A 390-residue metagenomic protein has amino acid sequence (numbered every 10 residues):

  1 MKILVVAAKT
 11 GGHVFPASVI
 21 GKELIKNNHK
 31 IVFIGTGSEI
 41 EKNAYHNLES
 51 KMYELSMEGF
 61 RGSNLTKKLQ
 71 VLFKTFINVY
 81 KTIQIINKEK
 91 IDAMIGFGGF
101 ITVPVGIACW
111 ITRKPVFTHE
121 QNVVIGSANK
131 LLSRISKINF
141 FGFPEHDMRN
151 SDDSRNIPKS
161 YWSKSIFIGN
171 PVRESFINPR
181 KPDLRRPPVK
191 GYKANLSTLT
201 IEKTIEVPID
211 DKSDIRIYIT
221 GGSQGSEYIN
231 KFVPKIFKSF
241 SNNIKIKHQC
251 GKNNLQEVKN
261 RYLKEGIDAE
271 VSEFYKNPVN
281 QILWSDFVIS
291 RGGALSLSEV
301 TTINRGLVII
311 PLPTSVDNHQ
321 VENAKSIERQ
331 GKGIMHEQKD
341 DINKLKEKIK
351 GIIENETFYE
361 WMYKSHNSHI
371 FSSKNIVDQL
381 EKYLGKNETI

Functional and structural regions predicted by a protein language model:
K2, K30, W110-K181, Y192-N195: Active-site-proximal region of nucleotide-activated glycan assembly enzymes, centered on histidine/acidic-rich loops
V5-A8, N27-K74, D152, I168 (+3 more regions): Conserved nucleotide-sugar phosphate-binding/catalytic loop shared by glycosyltransferases and other
V5-S18, E227: A short, glycine/small-residue-rich beta-strand->loop->alpha-helix junction that serves as a flexible
E39, N43-L48, P158-K159, K181 (+4 more regions): Donor-nucleotide binding loops and adjacent catalytic segments primarily of GT-B fold Leloir glycosyltransferases
E39-K42, A93-T112: An aromatic- and histidine-rich active-site surface loop
N64-A93: An amphipathic, basic-hydrophobic alpha-helix
I91-A93, L283-S296, R305: Acidic donor-binding loop of glycosyltransferase active sites
I334, K339-F371, K386-I390: Conserved donor-nucleotide binding/catalytic region of nucleotide-linked donor-dependent transferases
